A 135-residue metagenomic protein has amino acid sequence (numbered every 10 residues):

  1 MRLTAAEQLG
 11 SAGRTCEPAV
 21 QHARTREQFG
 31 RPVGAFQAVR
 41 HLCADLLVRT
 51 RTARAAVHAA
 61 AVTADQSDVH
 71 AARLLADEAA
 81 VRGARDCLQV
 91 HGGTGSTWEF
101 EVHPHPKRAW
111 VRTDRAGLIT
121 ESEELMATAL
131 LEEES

Functional and structural regions predicted by a protein language model:
R2-S135: Alpha-helical interface subdomain recognition
